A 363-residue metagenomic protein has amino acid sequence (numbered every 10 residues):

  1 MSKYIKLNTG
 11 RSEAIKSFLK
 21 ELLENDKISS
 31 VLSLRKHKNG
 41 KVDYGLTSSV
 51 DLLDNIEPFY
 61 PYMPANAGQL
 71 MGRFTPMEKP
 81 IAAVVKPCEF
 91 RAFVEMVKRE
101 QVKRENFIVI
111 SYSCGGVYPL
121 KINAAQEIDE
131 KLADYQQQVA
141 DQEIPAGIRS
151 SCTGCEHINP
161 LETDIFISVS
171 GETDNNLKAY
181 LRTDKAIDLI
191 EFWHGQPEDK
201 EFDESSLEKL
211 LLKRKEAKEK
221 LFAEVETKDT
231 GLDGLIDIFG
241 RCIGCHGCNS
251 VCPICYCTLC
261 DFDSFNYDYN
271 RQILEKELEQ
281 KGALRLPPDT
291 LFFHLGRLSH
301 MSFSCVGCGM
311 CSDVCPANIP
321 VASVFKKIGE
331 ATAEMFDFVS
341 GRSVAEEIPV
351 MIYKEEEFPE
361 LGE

Functional and structural regions predicted by a protein language model:
M1-L235: Iron-sulfur-associated redox domains of electron-transfer enzymes in respiratory and anaerobic energy metabolism
N8-I15, C245, C308, V321: Generic structural signal for well-ordered, non-membrane alpha-helical segments in soluble metabolic enzymes
K16-S17, I236, H246, S299: Residue-level marker for well-ordered alpha-helical positions
I28-S29, K103, C248, C311 (+1 more regions): A general structural signal for well-ordered secondary-structure junctions
K86-R91, G147-N159, G240-D261, S302-N318: Local cysteine-cluster metal-coordination motifs and their immediate loop/turn environment, predominantly Fe-S cluster
E95-V97, F166-I167, I254, S264 (+1 more regions): Short amphipathic alpha-helical segments
V97-E100, C242, A331: Alpha-helix boundary/capping residues
R214-G240, C257-E363: Ferredoxin-type iron-sulfur electron-transfer modules in oxidoreductases and energy-metabolism complexes
